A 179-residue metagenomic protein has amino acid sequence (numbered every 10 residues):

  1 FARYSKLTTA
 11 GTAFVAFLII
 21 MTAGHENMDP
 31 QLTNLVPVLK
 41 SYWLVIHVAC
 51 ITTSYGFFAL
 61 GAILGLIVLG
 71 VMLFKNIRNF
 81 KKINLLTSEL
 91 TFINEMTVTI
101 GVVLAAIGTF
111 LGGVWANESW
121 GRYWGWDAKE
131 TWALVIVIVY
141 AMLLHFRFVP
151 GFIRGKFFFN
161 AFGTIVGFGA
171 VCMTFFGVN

Functional and structural regions predicted by a protein language model:
F1-L32, W43-L73, E89-S119, A128-N179: Hydrophobic cores of alpha-helical transmembrane segments in multi-pass integral membrane proteins
M28-P37, R78: Peri-membrane helix termini and adjoining interfacial loops of integral membrane proteins
F74-L90: Membrane-interface interhelical connector segments
Y123-G125: A beta-strand-loop signature enriched in Asp, Gly, Thr, and Trp that corresponds to the sialidase/neuraminidase Asp-box
